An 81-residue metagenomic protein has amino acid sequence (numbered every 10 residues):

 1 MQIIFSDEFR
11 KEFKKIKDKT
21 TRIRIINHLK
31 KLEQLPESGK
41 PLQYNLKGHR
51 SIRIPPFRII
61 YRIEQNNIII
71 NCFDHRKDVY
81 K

Functional and structural regions predicted by a protein language model:
M1-Q2, K40: Charged, low-complexity, helix/coiled-coil-prone segments
Q2-E8, K19-I23, I54-F57, R62-K81: Enriched for short, Lys/Arg-rich terminal
K11, K47, D78: Surface-exposed, flexible loop/turn segments at secondary-structure boundaries
K14-K15: Surface-exposed, Lys/Arg-rich phosphate-binding patches that contact polyanionic backbones
R22, I26-K30: Short, well-structured alpha-helical segments
K30-R53: A short, surface-exposed loop/turn module that caps and links secondary-structure elements
